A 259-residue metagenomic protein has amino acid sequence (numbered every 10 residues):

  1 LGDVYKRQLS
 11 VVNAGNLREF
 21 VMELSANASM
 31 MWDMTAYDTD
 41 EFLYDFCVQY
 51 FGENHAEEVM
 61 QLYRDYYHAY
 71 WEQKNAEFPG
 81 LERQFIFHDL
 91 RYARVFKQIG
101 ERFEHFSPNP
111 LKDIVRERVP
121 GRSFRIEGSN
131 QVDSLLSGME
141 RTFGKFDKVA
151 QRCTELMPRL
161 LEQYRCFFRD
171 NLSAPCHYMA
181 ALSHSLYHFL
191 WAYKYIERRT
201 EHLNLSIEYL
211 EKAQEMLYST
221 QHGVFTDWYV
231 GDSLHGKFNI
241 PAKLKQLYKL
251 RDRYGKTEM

Functional and structural regions predicted by a protein language model:
L1-R152, L156: Structured mid-domain segments that build the active-site/substrate or prosthetic-cofactor binding neighborhood
G2-Y5, Y193-E258: Short, small-residue-biased leader/transition segments that mark boundaries at the very start of proteins
E57, Q61, S137, R141 (+6 more regions): Polar/charged alpha-helical tracts
F146-L160, S185-A192: Non-transmembrane amphipathic alpha-helical segments
C166-D170, S185-H188: Long, leucine/valine-rich, helix-dominated scaffolding and oligomerization segments
P175-R198: Extended, well-ordered alpha-helical segments in internal regulatory regions
